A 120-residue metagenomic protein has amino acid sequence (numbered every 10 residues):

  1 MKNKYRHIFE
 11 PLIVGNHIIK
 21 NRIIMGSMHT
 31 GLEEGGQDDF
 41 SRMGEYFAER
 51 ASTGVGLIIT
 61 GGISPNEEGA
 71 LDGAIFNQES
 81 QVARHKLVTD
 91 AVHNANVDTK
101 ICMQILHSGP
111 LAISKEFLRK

Functional and structural regions predicted by a protein language model:
M1-K120: Flavin-dependent oxidoreductase catalytic cores
